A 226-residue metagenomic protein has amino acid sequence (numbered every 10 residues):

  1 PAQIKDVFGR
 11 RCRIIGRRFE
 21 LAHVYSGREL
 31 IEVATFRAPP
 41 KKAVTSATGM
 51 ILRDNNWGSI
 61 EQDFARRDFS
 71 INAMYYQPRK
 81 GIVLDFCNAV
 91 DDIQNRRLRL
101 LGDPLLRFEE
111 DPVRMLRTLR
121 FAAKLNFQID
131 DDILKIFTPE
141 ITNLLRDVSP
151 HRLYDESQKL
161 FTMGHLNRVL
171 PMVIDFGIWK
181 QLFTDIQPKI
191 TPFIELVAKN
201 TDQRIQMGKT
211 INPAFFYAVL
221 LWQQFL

Functional and structural regions predicted by a protein language model:
P1-L226: Catalytic cores of the polymerase beta-like nucleotidyltransferase superfamily and closely associated nucleotide
